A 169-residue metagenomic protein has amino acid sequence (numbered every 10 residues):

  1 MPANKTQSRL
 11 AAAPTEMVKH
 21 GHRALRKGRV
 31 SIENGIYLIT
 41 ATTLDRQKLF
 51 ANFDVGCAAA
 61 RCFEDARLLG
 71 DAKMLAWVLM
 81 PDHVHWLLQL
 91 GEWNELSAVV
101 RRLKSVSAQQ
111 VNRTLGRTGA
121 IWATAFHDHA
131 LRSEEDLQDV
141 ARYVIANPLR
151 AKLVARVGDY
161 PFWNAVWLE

Functional and structural regions predicted by a protein language model:
M1-E169: Short catalytic/metal-binding and nucleic-acid-binding patches
